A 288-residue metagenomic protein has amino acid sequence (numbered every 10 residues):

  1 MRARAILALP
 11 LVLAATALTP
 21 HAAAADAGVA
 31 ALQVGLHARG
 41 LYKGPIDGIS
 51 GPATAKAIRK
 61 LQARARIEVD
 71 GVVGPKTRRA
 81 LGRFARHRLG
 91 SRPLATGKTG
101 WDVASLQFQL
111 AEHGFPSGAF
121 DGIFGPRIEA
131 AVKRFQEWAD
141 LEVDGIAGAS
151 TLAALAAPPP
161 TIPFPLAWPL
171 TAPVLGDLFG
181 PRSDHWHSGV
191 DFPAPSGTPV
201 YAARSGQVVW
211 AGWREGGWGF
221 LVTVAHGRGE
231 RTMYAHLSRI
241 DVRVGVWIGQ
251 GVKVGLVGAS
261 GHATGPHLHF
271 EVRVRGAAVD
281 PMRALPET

Functional and structural regions predicted by a protein language model:
R2-R4, L9-G48, G82-G122, S196: Acidic, Ser/Thr/Pro/Gly-enriched interdomain connector segments
I58-L61, V132, G251-V254: Conserved hydrophobic/aromatic packing and binding residues within compact polymer-binding modules
P75, R79-S105, E112, A149 (+2 more regions): Intrinsically disordered, low-complexity Ser/Thr-rich linker and spacer segments in cell-wall-related proteins
I123, E129-A130, R134-W138, E142 (+1 more regions): Polar/charged, compositionally biased leader and regulatory segments
A157-G219, Q250, A259, V279 (+1 more regions): Surface-exposed, glycine-biased beta-strand/turn segments
H187, A202-D241, P266-E271: Zn2+-dependent peptidoglycan hydrolase active-site motif and core
L221-E230, V244-T288: Conserved, short, structured surface segments that act as functional micro-motifs
